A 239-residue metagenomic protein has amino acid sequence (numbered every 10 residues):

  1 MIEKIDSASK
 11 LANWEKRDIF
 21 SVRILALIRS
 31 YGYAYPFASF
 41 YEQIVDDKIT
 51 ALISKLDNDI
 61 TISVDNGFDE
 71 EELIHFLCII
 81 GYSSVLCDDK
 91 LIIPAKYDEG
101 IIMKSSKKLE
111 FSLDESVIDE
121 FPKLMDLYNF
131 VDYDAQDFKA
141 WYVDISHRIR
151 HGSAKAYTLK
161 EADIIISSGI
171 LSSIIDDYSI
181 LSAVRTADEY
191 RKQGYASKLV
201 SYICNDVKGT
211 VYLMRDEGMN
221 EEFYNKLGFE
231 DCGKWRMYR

Functional and structural regions predicted by a protein language model:
M1-I24, I102-Y142: Short amphipathic alpha-helix that is part of the acyltransferase structural core
I2, R17-I19, R23-I80, I166-S182 (+1 more regions): Conserved donor-binding loop and adjoining core beta-sheet/short helix segment in diverse acyl/aminoacyl transferases
A8-W14, I74-I80, L91-A95, L127 (+2 more regions): Alpha-helix C-terminal capping segments
I19-S39, D134-A156, K160-A162: Active-site rim helix/loop that mediates acceptor-substrate recognition in acyltransferases
I49-T50, S54-E115, L213, W235-R239: Acyl-donor-binding surface of acyltransferase catalytic domains
F68-F76, T186, K192-D206, E222 (+1 more regions): Conserved acetyl-CoA-binding loop-helix of GNAT-fold acetyltransferases
K90-D98, S197, E217-W235: Conserved active-site alpha-helix within GNAT-family acetyltransferase domains
L159-K160, S172, Y195-D206, M214-D216: Recognition helices and adjacent regulatory flanks at domain boundaries
